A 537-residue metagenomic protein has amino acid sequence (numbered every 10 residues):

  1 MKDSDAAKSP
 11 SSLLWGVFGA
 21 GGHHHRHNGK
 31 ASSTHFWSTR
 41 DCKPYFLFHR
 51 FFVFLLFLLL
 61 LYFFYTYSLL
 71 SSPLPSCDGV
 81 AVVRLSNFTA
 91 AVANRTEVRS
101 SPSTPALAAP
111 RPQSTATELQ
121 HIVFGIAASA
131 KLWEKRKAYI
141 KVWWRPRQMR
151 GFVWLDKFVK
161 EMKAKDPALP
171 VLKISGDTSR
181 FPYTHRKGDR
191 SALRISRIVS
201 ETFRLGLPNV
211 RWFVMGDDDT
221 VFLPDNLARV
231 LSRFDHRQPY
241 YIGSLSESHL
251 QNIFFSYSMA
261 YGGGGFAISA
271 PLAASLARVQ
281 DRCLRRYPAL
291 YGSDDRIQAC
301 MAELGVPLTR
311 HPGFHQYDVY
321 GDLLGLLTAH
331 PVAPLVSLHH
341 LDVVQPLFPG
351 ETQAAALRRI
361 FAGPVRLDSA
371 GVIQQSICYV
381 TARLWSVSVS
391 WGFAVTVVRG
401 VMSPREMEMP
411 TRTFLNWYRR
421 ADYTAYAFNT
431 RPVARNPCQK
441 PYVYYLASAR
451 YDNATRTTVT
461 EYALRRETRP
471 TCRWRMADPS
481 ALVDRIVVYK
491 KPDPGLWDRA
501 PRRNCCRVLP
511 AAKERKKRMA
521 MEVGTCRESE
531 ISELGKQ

Functional and structural regions predicted by a protein language model:
K2-P10, L47-F64, N87, A289 (+2 more regions): C-terminal catalytic/acceptor-binding lobe
K2-R95: N-terminal signal-anchor transmembrane helix specifying type II single-pass membrane topology of secretory-pathway
T117-L119, Y139-G151: Short, acidic, metal-binding catalytic loop of nucleotide-sugar glycosyltransferases
W154-R211, D225: Active-site-proximal specificity loops/subdomain of glycosyltransferases
N209-D219: Short beta-strand-to-loop acidic/aromatic patch adjacent to the donor-nucleotide binding site
W212, I253-A267: A recurrent flexible, glycine/aromatic-enriched loop bordering the glycosyltransferase active site that acts as
F222-I253: Conserved donor-nucleotide/metal-binding helix-loop-beta segment in metal-dependent transferases, i.e., the alpha-helix
L223, Y261-Q280: Conserved nucleotide-sugar donor-binding and metal-coordinating catalytic region shared by glycosyltransferases
